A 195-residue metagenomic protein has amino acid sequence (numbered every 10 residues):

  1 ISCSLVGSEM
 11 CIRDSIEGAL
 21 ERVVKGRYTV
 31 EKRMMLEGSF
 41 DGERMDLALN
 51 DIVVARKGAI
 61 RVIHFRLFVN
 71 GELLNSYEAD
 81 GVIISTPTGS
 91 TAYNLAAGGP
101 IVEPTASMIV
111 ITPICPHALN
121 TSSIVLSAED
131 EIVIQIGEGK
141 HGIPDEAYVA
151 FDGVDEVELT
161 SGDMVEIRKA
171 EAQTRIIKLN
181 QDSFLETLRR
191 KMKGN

Functional and structural regions predicted by a protein language model:
I1-G7, C11-I12: Single conserved hydrophobic/aromatic residue that forms the stacking wall/gate of nucleotide- or nucleobase-binding
V6, V24-K25, V53, K57 (+1 more regions): Signal for well-folded cores of large energy- and translation-related assemblies
S8-E9, L119-T121: Short, charged, surface-exposed secondary-structure boundary motifs
E17-V23, F65-N70: Active-site glycine-rich loop that binds ribose-phosphate moieties when present
A19-L49, G142-Y148: A charged, well-structured terminal subsegment
K32-A118, A128-D130: ATP/pyrophosphate-binding catalytic subdomain of soluble kinases
D46, V54, N70-L73, S122-N195: ATP/nucleoside-binding phosphotransfer catalytic cores, i.e., glycine-rich phosphate-binding loops
